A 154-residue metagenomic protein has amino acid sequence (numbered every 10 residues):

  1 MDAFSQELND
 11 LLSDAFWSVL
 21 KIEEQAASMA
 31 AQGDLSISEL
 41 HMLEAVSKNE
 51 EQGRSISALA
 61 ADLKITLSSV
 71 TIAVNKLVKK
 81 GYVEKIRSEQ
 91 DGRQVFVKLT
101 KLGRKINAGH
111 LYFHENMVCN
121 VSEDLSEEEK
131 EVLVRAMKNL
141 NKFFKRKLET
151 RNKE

Functional and structural regions predicted by a protein language model:
M1-G33: N-terminal leader segment of winged-helix/HTH proteins
A3-Q6, A15, Y112-E154: Terminal interaction helix/tail motif
W17, K21-E24, K79, E123 (+1 more regions): Regular, well-ordered alpha-helical segments
E24-T66: N-terminal helix-turn-helix DNA-binding core of bacterial DNA-binding proteins
I56-S57, S68, N75, V95: Residues within helix-turn-helix
T66, T71, T100: Ser/Thr-centric signal marking residues that sit in or immediately flank functional binding/regulatory motifs
S69, A73-K76, K80, A136: Residues within the DNA-recognition helix of helix-turn-helix
N75-E131: Charged, amphipathic alpha-helical coiled-coil/dimerization segments
